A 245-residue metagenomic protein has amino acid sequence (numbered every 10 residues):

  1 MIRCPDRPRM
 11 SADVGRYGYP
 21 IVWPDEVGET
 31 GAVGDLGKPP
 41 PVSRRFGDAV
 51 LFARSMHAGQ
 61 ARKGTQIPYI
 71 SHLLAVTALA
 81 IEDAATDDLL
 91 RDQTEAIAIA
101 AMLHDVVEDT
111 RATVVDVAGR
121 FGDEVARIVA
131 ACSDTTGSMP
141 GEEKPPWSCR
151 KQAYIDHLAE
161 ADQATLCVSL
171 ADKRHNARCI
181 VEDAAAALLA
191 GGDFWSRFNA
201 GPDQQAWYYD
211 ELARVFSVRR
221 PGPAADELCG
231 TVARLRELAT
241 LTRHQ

Functional and structural regions predicted by a protein language model:
R3-C4, S11-Q245: Active-site helical microenvironments for divalent-metal-assisted chemistry
